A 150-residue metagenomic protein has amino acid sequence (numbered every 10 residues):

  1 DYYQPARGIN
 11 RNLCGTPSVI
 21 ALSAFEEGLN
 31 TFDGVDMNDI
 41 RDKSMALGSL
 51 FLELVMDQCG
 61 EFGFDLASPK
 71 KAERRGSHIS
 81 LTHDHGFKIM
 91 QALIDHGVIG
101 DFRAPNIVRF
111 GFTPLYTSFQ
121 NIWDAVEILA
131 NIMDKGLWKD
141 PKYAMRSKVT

Functional and structural regions predicted by a protein language model:
D1-V19: A short glycine-threonine-serine/GTX helix/turn-capping micro-motif
G8-C14, F32-T82: Conserved small-domain helix->loop->beta segment predominantly found in fold-type I
V19-E27: Well-ordered alpha-helical segments within folded domains of soluble proteins
G28-T31, L54, I132, G136: Short alpha-helical functional segments enriched in proximate histidine and acidic residues
V55-M56, G86-L93: Short amphipathic alpha-helix segments
T82-F87, Y116-F119: Helix N-cap motif at beta-to-alpha junctions
A92-T150: PLP-dependent enzyme catalytic core of the Aspartate aminotransferase-like
